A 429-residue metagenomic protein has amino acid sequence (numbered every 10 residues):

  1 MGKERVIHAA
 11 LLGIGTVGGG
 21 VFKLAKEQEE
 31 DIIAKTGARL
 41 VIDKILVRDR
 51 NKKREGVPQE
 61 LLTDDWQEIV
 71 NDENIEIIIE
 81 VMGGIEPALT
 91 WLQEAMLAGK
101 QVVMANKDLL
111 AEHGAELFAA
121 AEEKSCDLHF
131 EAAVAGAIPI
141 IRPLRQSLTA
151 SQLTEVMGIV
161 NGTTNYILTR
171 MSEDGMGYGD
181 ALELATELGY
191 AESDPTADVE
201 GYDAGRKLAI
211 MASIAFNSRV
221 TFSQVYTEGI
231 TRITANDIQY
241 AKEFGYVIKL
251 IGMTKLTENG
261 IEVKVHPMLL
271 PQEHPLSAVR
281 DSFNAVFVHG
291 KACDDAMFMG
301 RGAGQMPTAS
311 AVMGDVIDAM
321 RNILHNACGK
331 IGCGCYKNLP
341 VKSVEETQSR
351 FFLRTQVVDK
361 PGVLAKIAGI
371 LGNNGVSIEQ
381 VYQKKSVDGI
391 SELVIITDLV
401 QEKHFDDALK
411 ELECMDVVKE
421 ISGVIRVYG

Functional and structural regions predicted by a protein language model:
M1-A98: N-terminal glycine-/serine-/threonine-rich beta1-alpha1-beta2 phosphate-ribose binding loop of Rossmann-like
L62-D64, I79-E80, V103-A105, L128-A132 (+2 more regions): General beta-strand structural signal in soluble alpha/beta enzymes
A88-A98, A105-R145: Rossmann-fold NAD(P)-binding glycine/threonine-rich loop
Q101-V103, I378: A short hydrophobic/small-residue beta-strand
E122-D203, I210: Rossmann-like NAD(P)H-binding beta-loop-alpha module
D180-A278, F283-A285: Substrate-binding/catalytic subdomain of NAD(P)-dependent oxidoreductase enzymes
H274-R350: ATP-dependent carboxylate/acyl-activation modules
V316-G429: A conserved regulatory-domain signal marking ACT and ACT-like small-molecule sensing domains and adjacent regulatory
